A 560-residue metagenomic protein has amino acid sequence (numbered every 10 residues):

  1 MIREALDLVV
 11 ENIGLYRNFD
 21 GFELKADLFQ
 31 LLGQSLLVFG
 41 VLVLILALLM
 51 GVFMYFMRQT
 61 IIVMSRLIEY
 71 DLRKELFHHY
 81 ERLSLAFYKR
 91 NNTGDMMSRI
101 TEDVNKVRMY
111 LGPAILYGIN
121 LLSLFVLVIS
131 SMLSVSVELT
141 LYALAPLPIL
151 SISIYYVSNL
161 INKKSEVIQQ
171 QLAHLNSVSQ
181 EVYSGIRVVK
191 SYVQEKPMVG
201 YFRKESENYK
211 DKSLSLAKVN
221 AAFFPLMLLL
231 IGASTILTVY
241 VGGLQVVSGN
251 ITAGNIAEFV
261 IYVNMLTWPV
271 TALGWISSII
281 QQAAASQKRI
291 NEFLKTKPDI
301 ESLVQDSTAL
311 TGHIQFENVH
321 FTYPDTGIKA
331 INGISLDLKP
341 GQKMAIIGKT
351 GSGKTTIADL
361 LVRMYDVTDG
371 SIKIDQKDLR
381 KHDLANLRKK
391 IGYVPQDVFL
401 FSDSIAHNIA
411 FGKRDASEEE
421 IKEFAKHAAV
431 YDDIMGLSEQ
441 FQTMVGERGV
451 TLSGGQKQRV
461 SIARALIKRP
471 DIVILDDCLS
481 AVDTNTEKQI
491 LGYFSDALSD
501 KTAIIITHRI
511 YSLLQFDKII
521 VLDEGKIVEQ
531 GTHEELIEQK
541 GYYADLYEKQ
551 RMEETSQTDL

Functional and structural regions predicted by a protein language model:
M1, L44-Y55, V107-Y110, A114-V126 (+5 more regions): Hydrophobic alpha-helical transmembrane bundles that constitute the permease/transmembrane domains of multi-pass
M1-F53, L133-E138, G249-A253: Transmembrane helix-loop-helix hairpins at lipid-water interfaces of multipass membrane proteins, especially the type-1
I13, R66, R73-S98, E102-V104 (+6 more regions): Short intracellular "coupling" helices and adjacent cytoplasmic loop segments at the cytosolic face of multi-pass
M54, P113-V167, T238-I251: Transmembrane helices of ABC transporter permease
L85-A86, E102-L111, I115, I119 (+7 more regions): An intracellular "coupling" helix at the cytosolic face of ABC transporter transmembrane type-1 domains
K190, Q194, K218, T235 (+2 more regions): Cytosolic ends of transmembrane helices, especially the final helix of ABC transmembrane type-1 domains
A309-L560: ABC-type nucleotide-binding domain
